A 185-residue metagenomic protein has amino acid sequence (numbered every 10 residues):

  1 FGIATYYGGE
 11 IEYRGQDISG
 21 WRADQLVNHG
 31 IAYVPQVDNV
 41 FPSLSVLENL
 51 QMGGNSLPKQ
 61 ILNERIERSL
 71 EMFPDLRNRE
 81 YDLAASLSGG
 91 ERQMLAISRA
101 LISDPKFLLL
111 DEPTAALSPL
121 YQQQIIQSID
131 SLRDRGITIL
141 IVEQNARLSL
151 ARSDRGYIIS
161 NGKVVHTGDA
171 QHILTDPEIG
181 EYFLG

Functional and structural regions predicted by a protein language model:
F1-G185: Glycine-rich phosphate-binding loops of nucleotide-dependent enzymes
